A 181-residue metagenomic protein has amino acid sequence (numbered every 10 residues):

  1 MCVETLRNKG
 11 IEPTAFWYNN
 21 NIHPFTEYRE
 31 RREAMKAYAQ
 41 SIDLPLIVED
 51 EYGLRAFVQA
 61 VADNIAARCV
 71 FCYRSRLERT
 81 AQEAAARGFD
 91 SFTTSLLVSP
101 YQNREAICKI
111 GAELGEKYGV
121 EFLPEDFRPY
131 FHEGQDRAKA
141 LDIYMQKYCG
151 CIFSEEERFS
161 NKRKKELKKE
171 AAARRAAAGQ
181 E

Functional and structural regions predicted by a protein language model:
M1-E181: Nucleotide-activated chemistry modules centered on ATP-dependent adenylation/adenylyltransferase
